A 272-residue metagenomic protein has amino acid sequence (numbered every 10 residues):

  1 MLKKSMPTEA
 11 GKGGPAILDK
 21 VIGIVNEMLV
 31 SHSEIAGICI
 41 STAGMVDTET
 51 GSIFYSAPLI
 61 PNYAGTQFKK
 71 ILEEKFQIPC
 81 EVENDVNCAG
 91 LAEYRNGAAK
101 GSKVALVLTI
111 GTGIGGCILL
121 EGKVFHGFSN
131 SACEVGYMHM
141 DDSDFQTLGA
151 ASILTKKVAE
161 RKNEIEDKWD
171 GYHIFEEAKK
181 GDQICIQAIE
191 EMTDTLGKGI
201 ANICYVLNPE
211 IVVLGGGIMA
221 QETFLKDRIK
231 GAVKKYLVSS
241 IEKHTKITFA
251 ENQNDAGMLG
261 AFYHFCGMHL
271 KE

Functional and structural regions predicted by a protein language model:
M1-S5, G13-A16, E73-K75, E81-E83 (+2 more regions): Glycine/GP-enriched mid-protein hinge/lid loop-to-helix segment characteristic of carbohydrate kinases
K4-A36, D144, T155-V213, G217-L225 (+1 more regions): Adenine-nucleotide phosphate-binding core of ATP-dependent small-molecule kinases
A10-I22, E34-I38, M45-V104, F224-Y236: Glycine-rich phosphate-binding loop and adjoining helix at the ATP-binding site of ATP-dependent phosphoryl-transfer
G23, G149, I153, G260-H264: Short amphipathic alpha-helical face segments that pack within enzyme cores and frequently flank/anchor catalytic
N26-L29, E73, T155, A159 (+3 more regions): Class I S-adenosyl-L-methionine
A43-V46, G111-G113, I218: Short glycine-rich anion-binding loops that position phosphate/pyrophosphate groups of nucleotides and phosphorylated
E83-Y94, A220-F224, R228-E272: Glycine-rich phosphate-binding/hydrolytic loop that grips phosphoryl groups
